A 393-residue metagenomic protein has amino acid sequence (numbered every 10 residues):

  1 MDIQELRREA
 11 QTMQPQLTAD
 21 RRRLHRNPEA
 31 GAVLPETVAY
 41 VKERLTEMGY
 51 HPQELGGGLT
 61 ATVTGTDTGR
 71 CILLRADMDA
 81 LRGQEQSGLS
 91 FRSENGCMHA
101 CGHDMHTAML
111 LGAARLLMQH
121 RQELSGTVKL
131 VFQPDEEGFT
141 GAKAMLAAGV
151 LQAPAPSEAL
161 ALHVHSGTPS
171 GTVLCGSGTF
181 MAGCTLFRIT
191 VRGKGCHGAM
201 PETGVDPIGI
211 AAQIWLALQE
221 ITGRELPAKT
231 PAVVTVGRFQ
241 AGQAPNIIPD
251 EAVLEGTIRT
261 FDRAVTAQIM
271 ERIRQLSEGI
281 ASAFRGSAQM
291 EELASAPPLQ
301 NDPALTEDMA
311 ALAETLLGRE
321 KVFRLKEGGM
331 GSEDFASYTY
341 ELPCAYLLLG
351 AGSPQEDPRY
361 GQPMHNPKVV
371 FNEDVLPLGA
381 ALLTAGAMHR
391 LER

Functional and structural regions predicted by a protein language model:
D2, M13-D20, V33-R44, R70 (+18 more regions): General structural feature for long, well-ordered alpha-helical segments within catalytic domains of soluble enzymes
D2-A100, D104, A108-L124: Acidic/His- and Gly-rich active-site-bordering loop/insert found across diverse amide/peptide-bond hydrolases
L24, L74, H103, L130 (+7 more regions): Divalent metal-coordination and catalytic microenvironments
L34, L59, L81-G83, S87-M98 (+4 more regions): Histidine/acidic-residue-rich, glycine-tolerant segments that coordinate divalent metal ions
R70-L73, V128-K129, P156-L160, K321 (+1 more regions): Structural motif
L73-R75, F187-I189, Y346-A351: Non-cysteine beta-strand/loop elements that form the S-adenosyl-L-methionine
A212-R393: Metal-dependent amide/peptide-bond hydrolase catalytic core, centered on the "pita-bread" metallohydrolase fold
